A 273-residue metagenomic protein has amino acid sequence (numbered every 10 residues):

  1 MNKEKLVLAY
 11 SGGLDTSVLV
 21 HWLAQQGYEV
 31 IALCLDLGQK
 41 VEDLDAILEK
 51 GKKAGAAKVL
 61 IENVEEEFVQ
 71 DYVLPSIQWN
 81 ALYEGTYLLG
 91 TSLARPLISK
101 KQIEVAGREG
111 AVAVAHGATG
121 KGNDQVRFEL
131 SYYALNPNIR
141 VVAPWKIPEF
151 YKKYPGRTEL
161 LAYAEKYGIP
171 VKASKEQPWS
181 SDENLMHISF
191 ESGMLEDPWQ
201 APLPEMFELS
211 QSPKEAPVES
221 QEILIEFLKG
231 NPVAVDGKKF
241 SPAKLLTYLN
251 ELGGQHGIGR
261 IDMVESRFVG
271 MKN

Functional and structural regions predicted by a protein language model:
M1-A9, L14-N273: Nucleotide-activated chemistry modules centered on ATP-dependent adenylation/adenylyltransferase
